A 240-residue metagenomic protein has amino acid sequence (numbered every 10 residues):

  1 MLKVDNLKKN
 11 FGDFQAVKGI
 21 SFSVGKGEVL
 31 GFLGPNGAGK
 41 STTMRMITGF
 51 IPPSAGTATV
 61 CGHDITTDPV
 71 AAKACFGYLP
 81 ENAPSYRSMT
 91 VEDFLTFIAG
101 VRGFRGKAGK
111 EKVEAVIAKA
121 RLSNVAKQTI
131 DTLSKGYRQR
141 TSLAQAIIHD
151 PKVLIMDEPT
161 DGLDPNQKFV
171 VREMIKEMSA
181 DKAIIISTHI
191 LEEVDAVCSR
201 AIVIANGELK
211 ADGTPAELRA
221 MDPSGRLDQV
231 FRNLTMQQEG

Functional and structural regions predicted by a protein language model:
G56-T67, A71-A72, F76: Conserved ABC transporter NBD signature motif
S88, T129-G136: Conserved ABC ATPase signature
T96, G100, R105-V125: Conserved ABC ATPase "signature" region
L154-E158: Catalytic Walker B motif of ABC-type/P-loop ATPase nucleotide-binding domains
D212-G213: ABC ATPase "signature
